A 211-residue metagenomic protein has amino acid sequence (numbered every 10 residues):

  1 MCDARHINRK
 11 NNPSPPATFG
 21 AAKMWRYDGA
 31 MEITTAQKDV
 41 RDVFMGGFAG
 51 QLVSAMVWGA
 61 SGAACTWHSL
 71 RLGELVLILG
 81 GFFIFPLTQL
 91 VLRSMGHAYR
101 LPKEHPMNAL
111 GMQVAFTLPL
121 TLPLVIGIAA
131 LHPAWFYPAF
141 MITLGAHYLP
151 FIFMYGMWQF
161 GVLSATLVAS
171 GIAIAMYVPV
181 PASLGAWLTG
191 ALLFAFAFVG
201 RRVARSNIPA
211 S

Functional and structural regions predicted by a protein language model:
M24-D42: Short, Lys/Arg-rich, polar N-terminal cytosolic tail immediately upstream of the first transmembrane signal-anchor
A36, Q89-E104, A146-M154, A197-R205: C-terminal ends of transmembrane helices
K38-L52: N-terminal membrane topogenic signal
A55-A109, A115: Selected alpha-helical membrane-embedding segments in polytopic membrane proteins
G62-L75, I126-W135, A175-S183: Helix-coil boundary and interhelical linker segments in multi-pass alpha-helical membrane proteins
L122-V168: Membrane-proximal helix-loop-helix units in multi-pass membrane proteins
F160-S211: Terminal transmembrane helical module of multi-pass membrane proteins
